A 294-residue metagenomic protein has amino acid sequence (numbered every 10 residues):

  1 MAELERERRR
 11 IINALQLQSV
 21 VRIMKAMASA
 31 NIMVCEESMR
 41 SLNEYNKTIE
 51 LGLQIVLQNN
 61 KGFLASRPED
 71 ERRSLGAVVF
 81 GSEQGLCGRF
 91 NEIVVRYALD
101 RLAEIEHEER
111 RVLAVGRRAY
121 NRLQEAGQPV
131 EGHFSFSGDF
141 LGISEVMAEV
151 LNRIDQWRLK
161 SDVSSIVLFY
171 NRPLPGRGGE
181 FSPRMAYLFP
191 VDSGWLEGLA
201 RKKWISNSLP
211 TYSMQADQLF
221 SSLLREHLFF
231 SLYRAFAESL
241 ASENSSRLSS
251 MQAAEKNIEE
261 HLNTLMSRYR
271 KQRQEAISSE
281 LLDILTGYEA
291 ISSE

Functional and structural regions predicted by a protein language model:
M1-E294: C-terminal beta-strand-loop-alpha-helix "lid" module of Rossmann-like NAD(P)-dependent dehydrogenases
